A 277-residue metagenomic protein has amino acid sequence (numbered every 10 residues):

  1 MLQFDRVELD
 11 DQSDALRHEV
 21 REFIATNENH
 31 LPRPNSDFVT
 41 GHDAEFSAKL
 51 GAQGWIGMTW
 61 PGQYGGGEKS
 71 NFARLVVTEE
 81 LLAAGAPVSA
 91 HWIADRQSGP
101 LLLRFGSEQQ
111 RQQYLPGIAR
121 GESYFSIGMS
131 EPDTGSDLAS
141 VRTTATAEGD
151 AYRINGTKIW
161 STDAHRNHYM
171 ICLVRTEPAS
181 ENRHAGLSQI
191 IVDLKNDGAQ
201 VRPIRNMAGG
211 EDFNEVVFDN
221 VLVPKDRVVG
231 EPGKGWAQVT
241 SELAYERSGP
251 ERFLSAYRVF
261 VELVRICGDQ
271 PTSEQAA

Functional and structural regions predicted by a protein language model:
M1-H91, Q112-Q113, G117-R120, G249 (+1 more regions): Amphipathic, small/basic residue-rich leader segments at the start of a protein or domain
F4-L9, A199-A277: Glycine-rich beta->alpha junctions and the first turn(s) of the following alpha-helix
G54, V77-L82, L173-R175, I191-N196 (+1 more regions): Short Ser/Thr-interspersed hydrophobic loop/turn segments at strand-loop and sheet-helix junctions that line or gate
A90-Q109, G135: N-terminal glycine-rich flavin-associated loop
G121-M129, L173: A short, Trp-centered hydrophobic/proline-enriched beta-strand micro-motif
S136-D137, Y152: Hydrophobic, small-residue-rich alpha-helical packing segments that form membrane-like cores
T143-T146: A structural signal for short hydrophobic beta-strand segments in well-ordered beta-sheet cores
A151, N155-R202: A short core secondary-structure module
